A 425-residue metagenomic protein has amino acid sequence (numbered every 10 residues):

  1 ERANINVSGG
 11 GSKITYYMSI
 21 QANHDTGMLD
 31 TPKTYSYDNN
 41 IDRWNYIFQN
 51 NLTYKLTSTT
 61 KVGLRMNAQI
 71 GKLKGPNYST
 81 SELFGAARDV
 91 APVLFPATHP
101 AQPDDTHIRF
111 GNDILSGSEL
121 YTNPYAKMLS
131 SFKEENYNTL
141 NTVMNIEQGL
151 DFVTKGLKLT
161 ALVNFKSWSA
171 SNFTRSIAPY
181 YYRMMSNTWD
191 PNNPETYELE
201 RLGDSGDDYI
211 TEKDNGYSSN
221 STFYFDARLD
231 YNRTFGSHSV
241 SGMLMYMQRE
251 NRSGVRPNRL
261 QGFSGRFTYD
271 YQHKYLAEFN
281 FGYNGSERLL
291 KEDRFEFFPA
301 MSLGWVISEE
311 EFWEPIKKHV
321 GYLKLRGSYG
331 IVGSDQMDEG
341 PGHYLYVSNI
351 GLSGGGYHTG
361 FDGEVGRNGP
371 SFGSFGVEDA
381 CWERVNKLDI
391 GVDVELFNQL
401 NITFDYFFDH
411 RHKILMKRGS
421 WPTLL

Functional and structural regions predicted by a protein language model:
E1, Y78-S79: Conserved small-residue
E1-L73: Transmembrane beta-barrel wall of Gram-negative outer-membrane proteins
E1-V7, A91-F95, Y344: Short intrinsically disordered, low-complexity coil segments enriched in acidic
N51-T59, M66-I70, L115-S176, M185-L425: Extracellular/periplasmic, surface-exposed regions of secreted and cell-surface proteins
N77, G85, V90, L94 (+4 more regions): Immediate N-terminus of the mature polypeptide
L83-P92, P299-I307: Long amphipathic alpha-helical scaffold regions
Y181: Active-site-proximal polar cores
